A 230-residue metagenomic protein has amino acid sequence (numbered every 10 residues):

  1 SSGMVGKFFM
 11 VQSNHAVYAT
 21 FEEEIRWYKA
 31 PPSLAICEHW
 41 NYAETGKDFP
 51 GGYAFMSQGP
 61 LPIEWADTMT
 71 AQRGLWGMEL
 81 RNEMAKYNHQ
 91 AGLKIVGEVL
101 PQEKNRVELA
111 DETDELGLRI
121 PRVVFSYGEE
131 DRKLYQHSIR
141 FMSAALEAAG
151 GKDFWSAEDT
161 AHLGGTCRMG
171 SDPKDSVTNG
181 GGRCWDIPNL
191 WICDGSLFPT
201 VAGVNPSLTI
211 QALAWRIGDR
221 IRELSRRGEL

Functional and structural regions predicted by a protein language model:
S1-P31, D194, L213, D219-G228: Glycine-rich loop(s) and the adjacent beta-strand/alpha-helix scaffold that form part
S2, M10-Q12, K86, Q102 (+3 more regions): Active-site-proximal structural scaffolding
F8, V17-F141: Glycine-rich, aromatic-lined ligand/substrate-binding cores of catalytic and carbohydrate-binding domains
R26, A145-S156, E223-L230: Surface-exposed helix-capping loop/turn segments at secondary-structure junctions
R26-W27, Q102-E103, L116, H162-L163 (+3 more regions): Flexible loop/turn segments at secondary-structure boundaries
P50, A54, W65, F198-G203 (+1 more regions): Glycine- and aromatic-enriched mobile tails/lids
H89-V99, P121-V201, S207: A glycine-rich dinucleotide-binding beta-alpha-beta segment and adjacent secondary-structure elements that constitute
T200-I221: A conserved FAD-binding loop/helix module that cradles the flavin
